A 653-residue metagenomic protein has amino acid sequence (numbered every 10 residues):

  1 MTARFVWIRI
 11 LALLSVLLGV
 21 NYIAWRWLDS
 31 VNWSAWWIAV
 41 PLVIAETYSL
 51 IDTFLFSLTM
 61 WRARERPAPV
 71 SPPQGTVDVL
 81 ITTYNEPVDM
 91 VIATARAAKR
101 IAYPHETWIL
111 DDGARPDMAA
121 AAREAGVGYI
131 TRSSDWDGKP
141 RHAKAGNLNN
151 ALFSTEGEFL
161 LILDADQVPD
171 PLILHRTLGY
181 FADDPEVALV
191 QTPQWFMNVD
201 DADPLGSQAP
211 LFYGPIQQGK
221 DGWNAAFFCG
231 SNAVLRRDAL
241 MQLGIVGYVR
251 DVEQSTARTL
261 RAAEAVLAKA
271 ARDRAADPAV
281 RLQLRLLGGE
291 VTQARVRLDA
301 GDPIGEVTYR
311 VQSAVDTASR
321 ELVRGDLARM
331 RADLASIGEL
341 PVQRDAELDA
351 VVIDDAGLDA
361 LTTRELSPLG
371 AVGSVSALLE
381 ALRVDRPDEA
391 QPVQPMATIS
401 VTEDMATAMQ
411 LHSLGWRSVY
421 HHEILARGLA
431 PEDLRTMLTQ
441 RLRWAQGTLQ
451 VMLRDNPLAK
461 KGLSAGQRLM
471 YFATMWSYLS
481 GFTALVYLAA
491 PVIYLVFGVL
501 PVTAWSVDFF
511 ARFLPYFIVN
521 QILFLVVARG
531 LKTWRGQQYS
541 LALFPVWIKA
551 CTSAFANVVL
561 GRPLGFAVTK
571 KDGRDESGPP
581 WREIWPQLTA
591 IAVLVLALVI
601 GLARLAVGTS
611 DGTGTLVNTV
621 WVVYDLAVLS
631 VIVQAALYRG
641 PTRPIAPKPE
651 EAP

Functional and structural regions predicted by a protein language model:
M1, V311, V315, L382 (+2 more regions): Short helical patches
M1-A12, P87-I92, E106, K460-V486 (+2 more regions): Loop-to-transmembrane boundary segments
T2-I23, W36: N-terminal accessory nucleic-acid engagement/regulatory domains that precede and modulate ATP-driven motor cores
A3, A151-F153, Y180-F181, G219 (+5 more regions): A general structural signal for short secondary-structure junctions and capping/turn motifs
L14-D29, V451-L463: Membrane-proximal N-terminal segments immediately preceding the first transmembrane helix
G19-T47, T59-M60, P69-S71, S477-R562 (+1 more regions): Membrane-embedded multi-pass helical conduit in multi-pass membrane proteins, especially envelope-biosynthetic
Y48, D52-K460: Internal catalytic domains of large membrane-associated glycosyltransferases
G415, Y420, A426-A430, R435-V526: Long, K/E/R/D-enriched contiguous segments that form extended
